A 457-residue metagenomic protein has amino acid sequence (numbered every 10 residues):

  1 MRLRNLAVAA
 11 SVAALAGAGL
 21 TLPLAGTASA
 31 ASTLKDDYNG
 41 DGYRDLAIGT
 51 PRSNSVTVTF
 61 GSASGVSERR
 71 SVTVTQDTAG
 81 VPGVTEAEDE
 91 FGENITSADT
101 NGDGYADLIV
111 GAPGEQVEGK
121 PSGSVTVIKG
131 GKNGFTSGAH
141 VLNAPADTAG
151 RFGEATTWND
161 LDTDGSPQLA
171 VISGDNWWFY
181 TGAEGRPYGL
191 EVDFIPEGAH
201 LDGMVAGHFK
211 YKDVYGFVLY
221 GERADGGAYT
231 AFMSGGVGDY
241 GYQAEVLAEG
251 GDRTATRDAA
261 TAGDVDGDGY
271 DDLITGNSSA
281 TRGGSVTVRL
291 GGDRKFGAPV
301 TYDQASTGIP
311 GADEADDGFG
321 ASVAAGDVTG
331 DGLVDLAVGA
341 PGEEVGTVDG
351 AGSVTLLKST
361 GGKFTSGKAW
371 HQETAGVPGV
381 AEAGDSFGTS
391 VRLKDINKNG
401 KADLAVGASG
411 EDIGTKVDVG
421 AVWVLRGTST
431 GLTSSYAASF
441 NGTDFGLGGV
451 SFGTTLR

Functional and structural regions predicted by a protein language model:
R2-A31, F60-E90, K129-R151, Y180-H200 (+4 more regions): Blade-edge motifs of beta-propeller repeat domains
A31-Y43, G92-T100, Y105, G153-L161 (+5 more regions): Beta-propeller blade termini
G40-G49, G102-A112, T163-I172, Y211-Y220 (+3 more regions): Acidic/hydrophobic-patterned starts of short beta strands in beta-sheet-rich repeat architectures
L46-I48, V56-T59, V74, F91 (+12 more regions): Hydrophobic strand positions within the blades of repeat-based beta-sheet folds
R52-N54, G114-E118, N176-W177, E222-G226 (+3 more regions): Short glycine/acidic-enriched loop and turn motifs that connect beta-strands
S53-S55, E68, D107, K120-S124 (+5 more regions): A detector of repeated loop/turn-to-beta-strand junctions in beta-rich toroidal repeat architectures
T100-N101, Y105-E115, K120-I128, V141-A155: Mobile, glycine-rich extracellular loop/lid and propeptide segments that shape or gate substrate/ligand access
P196-A324, G332-G350, L357: Beta-propeller domains
